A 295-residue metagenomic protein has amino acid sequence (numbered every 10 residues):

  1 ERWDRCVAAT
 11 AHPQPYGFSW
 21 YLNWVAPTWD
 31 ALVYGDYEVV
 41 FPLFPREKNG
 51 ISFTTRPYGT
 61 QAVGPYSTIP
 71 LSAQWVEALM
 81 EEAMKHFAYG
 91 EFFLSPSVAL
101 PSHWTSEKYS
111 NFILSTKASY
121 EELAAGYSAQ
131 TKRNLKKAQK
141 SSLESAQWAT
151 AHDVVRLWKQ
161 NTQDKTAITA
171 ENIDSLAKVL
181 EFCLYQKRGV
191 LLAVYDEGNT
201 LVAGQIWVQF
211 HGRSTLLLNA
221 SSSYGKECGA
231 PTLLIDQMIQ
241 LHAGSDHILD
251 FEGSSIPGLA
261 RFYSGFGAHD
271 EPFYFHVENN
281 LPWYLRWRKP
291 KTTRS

Functional and structural regions predicted by a protein language model:
E1-G50, S95-E227: A conserved beta-strand-loop-helix scaffold within acyl/acetyltransferase catalytic domains
P15, G90-E91, A146, D250 (+1 more regions): A local structural micro-motif
E47-A62: Conserved acyl-donor/pantetheine-binding loop and adjacent beta-alpha core of acyl/acetyltransferases and related
Q61-I69: The substrate-binding groove and active-site-proximal loops of carbohydrate-active enzymes, especially glycoside
V63, K85-F92, D246-L249: Hydrophobic beta-strand segments of well-ordered beta-sheets in folded domains
S72-N111: Non-catalytic accessory segments adjacent to catalytic cores
E77-E81, K178-R288: Aromatic (often tryptophan-rich) hydrophobic motifs at membrane interfaces
S97-S141, S245, G253-S295: Terminal substrate-recognition subdomain of acyl/acetyltransferases
